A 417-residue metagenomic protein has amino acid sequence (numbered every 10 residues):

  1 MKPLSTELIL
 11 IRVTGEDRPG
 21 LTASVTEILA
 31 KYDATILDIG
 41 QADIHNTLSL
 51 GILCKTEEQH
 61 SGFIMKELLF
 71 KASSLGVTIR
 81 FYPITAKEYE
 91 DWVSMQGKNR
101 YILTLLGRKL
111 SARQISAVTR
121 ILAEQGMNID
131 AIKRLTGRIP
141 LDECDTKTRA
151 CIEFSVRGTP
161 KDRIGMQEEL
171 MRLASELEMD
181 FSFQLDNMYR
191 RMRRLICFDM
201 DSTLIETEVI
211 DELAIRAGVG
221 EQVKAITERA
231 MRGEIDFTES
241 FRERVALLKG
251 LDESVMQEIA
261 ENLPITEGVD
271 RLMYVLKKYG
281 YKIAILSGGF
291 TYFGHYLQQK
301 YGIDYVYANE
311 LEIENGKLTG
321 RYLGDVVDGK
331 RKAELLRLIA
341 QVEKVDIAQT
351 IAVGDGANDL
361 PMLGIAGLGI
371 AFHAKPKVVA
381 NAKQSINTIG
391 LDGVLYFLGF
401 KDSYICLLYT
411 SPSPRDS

Functional and structural regions predicted by a protein language model:
M1-R193: A conserved regulatory-domain signal marking ACT and ACT-like small-molecule sensing domains and adjacent regulatory
M200, E206, I283-F290, K300 (+1 more regions): Acidic, Mg2+-coordinating phosphoryl-transfer loop and its flanking beta/alpha structural elements, shared across
D201-L311, I389: Alpha-helical substrate-recognition element adjacent to the catalytic core
Q298, I303, A308-R331: Glycine/Thr-rich beta-alpha phosphate-binding loop at enzyme active sites
A308-E314, A374-K377, G390-D392: Short, acidic/turn-prone active-site loops that include or flank metal/cofactor- and phosphate-binding residues
K332-A357, P361: Conserved Lys-Pro-Asp/Glu-containing loop-to-beta segment of HAD-superfamily phosphomonoesterases, centered on
G393-L407: C-terminal functional extensions of proteins
Y409-D416: Conserved small/polar residues in nucleotide/adenosyl-binding loops
